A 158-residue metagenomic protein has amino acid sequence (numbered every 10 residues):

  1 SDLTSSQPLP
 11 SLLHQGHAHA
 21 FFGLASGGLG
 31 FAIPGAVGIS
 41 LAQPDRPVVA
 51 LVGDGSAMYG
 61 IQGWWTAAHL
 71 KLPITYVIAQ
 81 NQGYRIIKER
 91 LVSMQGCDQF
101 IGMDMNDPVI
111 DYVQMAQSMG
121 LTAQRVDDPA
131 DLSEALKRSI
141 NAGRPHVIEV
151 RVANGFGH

Functional and structural regions predicted by a protein language model:
S1, F22-G23, A50, R125 (+1 more regions): General beta-strand structural signal in soluble alpha/beta enzymes
S1-G35, I39-S40: Active-site diphosphate/adenylate-binding microenvironment
S6, G28-G30, A57-M58, Q82-I86 (+1 more regions): Short gly/pro/ser/thr-enriched loop/turn and capping motifs at secondary-structure boundaries
P8-L13, P34, I61-W64, I86-L91 (+1 more regions): Short acidic, glycine/serine/threonine-rich loops at helix termini
L12-A20, W64-P73, C97: A glycine- and small-aliphatic-rich helix-loop capping segment at beta-alpha/alpha-beta transitions that lines
G35-D45, W65-K71: Alpha-helix C-terminal capping segments
D45-Y59, I74-A79: A short, small-residue-rich loop immediately preceding and capping a beta-strand
K71-H158: Thiamine diphosphate
